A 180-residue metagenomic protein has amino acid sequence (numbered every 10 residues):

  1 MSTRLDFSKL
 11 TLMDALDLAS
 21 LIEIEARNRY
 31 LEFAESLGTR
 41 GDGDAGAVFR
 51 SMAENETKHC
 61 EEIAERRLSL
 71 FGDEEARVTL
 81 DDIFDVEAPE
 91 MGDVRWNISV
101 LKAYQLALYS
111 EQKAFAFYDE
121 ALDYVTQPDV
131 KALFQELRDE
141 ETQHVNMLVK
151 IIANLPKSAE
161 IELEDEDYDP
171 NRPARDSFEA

Functional and structural regions predicted by a protein language model:
M1-A180: Non-heme di-metal
